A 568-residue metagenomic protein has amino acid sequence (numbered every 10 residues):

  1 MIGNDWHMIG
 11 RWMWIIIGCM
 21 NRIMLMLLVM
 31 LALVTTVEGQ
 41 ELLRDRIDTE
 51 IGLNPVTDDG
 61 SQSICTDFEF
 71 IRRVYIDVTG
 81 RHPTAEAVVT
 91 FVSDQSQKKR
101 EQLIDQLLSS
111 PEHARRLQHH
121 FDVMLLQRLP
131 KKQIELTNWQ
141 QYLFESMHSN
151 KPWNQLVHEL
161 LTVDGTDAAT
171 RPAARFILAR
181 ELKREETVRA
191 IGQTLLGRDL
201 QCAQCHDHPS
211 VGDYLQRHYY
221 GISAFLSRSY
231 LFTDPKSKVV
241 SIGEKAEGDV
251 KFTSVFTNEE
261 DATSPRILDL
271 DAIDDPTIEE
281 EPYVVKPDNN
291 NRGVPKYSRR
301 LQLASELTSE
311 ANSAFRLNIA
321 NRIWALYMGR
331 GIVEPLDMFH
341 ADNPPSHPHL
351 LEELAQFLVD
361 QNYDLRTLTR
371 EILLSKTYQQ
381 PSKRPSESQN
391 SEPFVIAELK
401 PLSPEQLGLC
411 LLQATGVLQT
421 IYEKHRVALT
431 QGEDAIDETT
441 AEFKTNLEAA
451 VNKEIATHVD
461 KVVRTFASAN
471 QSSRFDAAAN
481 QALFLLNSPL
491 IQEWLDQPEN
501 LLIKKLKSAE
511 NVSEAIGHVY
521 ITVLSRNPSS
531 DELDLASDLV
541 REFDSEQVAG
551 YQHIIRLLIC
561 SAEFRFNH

Functional and structural regions predicted by a protein language model:
W6, W12-W14: Tryptophan (W) side chains
R11, M20-I23: Positively charged n-region of N-terminal signal peptides that target proteins for export
M24-V34: Bacterial N-terminal signal peptides
T35-G39: Sec/Tat signal peptide C-region and signal peptidase I cleavage site
E41-F68, R72, P83-E112, L126-K424 (+4 more regions): Primarily short, surface-exposed interaction patches in extracytoplasmic proteins
E69-V78, Q481: Short, solvent-exposed alpha-helical surface patches in non-cytosolic proteins
R116-H119: Conserved AdoMet
L412-L486, D496: Long, His/Glu/Asp-enriched segments that create or flank divalent metal/ion-associated functional microenvironments
